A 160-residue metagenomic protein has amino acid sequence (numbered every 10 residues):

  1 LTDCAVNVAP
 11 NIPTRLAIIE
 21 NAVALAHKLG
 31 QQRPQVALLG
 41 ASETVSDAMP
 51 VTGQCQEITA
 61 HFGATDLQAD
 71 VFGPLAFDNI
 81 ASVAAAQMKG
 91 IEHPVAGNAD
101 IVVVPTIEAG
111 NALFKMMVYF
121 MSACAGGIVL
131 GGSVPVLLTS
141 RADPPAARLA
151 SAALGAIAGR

Functional and structural regions predicted by a protein language model:
L1-V95, I101-V104, A109-R160: Anion-binding alpha/beta catalytic cores of soluble intermediary-metabolism enzymes, centered on
